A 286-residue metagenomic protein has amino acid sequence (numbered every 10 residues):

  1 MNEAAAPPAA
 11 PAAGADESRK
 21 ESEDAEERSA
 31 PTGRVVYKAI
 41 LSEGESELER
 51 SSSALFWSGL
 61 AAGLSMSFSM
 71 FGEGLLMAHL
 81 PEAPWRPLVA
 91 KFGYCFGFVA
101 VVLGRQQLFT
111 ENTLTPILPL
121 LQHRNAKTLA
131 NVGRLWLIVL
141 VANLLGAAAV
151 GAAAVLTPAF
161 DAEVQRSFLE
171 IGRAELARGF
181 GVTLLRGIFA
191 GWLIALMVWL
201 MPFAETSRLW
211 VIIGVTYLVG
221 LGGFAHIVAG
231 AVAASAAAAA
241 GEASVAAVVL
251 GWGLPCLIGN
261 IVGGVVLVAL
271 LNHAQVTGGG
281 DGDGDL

Functional and structural regions predicted by a protein language model:
N2-L286: Alpha-helical transmembrane segments and their helix-helix packing motifs
